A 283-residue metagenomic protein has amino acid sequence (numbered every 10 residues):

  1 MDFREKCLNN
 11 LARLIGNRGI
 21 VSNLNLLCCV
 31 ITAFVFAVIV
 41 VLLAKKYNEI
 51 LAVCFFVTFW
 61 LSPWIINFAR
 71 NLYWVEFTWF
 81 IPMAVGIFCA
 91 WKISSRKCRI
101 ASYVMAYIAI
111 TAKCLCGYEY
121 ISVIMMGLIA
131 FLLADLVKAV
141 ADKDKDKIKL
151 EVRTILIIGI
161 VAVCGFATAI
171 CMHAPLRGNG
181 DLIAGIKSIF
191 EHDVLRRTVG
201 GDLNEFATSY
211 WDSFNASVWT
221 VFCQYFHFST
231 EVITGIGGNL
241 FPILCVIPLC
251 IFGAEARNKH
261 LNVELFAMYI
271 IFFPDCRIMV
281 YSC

Functional and structural regions predicted by a protein language model:
M1-G19: Short hydrophobic/aromatic helix or loop-helix immediately within or flanking a transmembrane segment in polytopic
N17-N25, F56-F80, I110-T111, L115: Aromatic- and kink-enriched transmembrane "portal" helix at the membrane-lumen/periplasm boundary that abuts
N23-L51, I251, E255-A256: Transmembrane-helix motifs of polytopic, lipid-linked glycan transferases
I39, T220-V263: Hydrophobic, aromatic-rich transmembrane alpha-helices and their immediate juxtamembrane boundary segments
V40-L61, S95-R99: Transmembrane-helix signature of polytopic, membrane-embedded enzymes that assemble or transfer cell-envelope glycans
C54, R257-C283: Transmembrane alpha-helix segments characteristic of polytopic inner-membrane glycan-assembly/cell-envelope
S102-Y120: Membrane-interface alpha helices of multi-pass inner-membrane proteins
I155-F241: Membrane-lumen/periplasm interface segments of specific transmembrane helices in polyprenyl phosphate-linked
